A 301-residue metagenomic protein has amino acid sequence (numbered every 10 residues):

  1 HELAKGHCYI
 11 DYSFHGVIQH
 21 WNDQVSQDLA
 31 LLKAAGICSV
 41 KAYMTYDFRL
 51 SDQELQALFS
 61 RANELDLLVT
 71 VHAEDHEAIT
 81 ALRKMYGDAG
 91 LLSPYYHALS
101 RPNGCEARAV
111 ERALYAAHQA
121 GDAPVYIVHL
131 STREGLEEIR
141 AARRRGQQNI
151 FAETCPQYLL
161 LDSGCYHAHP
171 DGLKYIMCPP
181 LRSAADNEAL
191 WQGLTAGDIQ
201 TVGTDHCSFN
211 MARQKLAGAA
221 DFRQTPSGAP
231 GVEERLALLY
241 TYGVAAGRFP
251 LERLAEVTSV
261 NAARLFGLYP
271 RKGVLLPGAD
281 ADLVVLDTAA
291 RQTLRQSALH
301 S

Functional and structural regions predicted by a protein language model:
H1-I10, A57-V71, V232-E234: Alpha-helix-loop-beta-strand connector modules within alpha/beta enzyme cores
H1-V25, Y43-D47: Metal-cofactor-binding active-site regions of metalloenzymes
K5-I10, R145-I150, A246-F249: Secondary-structure transition/capping motifs at alpha-helix termini and the adjoining loop/turn into the next element
Q24-A42, D47-V202, G218: Histidine/acidic residue-rich metal-binding segments in metalloenzymes
F48-R49, M211, T293: Short glycine-rich, flexible loops that bind phosphorylated cofactors or substrates
D75, T132, P156, S208 (+2 more regions): Short, glycine/acidic-enriched loop or turn micro-motifs at the edges of active sites
L92-D122, K174, T201-V202, S208-A290: His/Asp/Glu-enriched, well-ordered alpha-helical/loop segment that forms or immediately abuts the divalent-metal
R295-S301: A conserved acidic, glycine/proline-rich C-terminal tail/linker
